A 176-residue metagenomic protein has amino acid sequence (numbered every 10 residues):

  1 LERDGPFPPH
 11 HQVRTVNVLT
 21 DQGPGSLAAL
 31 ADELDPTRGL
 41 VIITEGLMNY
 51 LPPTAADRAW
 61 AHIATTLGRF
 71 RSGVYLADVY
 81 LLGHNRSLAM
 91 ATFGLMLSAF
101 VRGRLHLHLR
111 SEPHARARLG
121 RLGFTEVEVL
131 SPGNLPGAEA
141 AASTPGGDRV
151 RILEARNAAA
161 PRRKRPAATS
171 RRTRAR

Functional and structural regions predicted by a protein language model:
L1-R176: Alpha-helical subdomain
